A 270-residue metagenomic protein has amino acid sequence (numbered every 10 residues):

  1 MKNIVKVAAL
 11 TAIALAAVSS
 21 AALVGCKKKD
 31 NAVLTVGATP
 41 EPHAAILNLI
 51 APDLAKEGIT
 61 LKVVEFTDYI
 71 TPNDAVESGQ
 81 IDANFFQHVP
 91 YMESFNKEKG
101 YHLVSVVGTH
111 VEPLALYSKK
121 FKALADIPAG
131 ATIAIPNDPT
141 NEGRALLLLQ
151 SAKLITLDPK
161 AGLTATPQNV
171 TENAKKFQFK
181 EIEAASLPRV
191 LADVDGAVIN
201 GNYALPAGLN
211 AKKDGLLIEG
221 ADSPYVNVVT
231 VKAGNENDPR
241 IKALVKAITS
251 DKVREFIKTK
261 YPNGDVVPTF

Functional and structural regions predicted by a protein language model:
M1-V33, T269: Short, low-complexity disordered leader/linker segments with a strong preference for bacterial N-terminal type II
D30-E41, I59-E65, T132-I133: Short, well-ordered beta-strand elements
E41, T67-Y69, G79, A83-E93 (+4 more regions): Beta->alpha turn/N-cap motifs
V63-D74, A161-R189: Short helix-initiation/N-cap motifs at beta->coil->alpha
S94-V106, K120-F121, D193, V198 (+1 more regions): Ligand-binding "clamshell"
V106-I155, R254: A conserved helix-loop-strand patch within extracytoplasmic ligand-binding domains of the periplasmic binding
P113-L124, V226-D238: A bilobed periplasmic-binding-protein/Venus flytrap-type ligand-binding module shared by bacterial periplasmic
N141-Q150, I248-P268: Periplasmic-binding protein-like
